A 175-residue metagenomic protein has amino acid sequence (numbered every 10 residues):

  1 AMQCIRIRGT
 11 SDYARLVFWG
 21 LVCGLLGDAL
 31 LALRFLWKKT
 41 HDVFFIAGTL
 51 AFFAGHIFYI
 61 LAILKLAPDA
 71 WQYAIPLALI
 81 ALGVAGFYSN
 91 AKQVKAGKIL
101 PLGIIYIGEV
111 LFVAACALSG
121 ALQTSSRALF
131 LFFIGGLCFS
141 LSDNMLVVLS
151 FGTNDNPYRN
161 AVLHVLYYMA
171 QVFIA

Functional and structural regions predicted by a protein language model:
A1-A175: Polytopic alpha-helical membrane-helix bundles and their juxtamembrane interface segments in multi-pass membrane
